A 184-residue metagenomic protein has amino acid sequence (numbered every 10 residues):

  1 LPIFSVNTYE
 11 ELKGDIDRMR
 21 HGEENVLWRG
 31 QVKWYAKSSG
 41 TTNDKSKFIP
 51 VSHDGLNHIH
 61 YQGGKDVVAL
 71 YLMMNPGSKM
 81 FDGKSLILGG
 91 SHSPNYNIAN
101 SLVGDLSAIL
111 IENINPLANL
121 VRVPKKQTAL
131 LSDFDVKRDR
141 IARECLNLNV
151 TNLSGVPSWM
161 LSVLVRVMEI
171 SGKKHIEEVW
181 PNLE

Functional and structural regions predicted by a protein language model:
L1-K37, N43-E184: Nucleotide 5′-phosphate-binding alpha/beta core
